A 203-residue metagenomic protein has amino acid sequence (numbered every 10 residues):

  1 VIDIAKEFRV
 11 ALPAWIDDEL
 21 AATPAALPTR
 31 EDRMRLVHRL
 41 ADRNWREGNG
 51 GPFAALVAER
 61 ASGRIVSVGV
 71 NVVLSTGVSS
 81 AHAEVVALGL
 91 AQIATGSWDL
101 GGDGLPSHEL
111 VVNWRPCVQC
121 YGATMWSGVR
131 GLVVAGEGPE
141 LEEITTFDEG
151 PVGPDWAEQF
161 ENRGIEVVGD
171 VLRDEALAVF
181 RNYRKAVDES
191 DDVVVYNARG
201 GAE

Functional and structural regions predicted by a protein language model:
V1-L12: Non-catalytic regulatory/accessory regions that flank a structured catalytic core
V10-P24: Short, contiguous pre-domain boundary segments
A22-G50: Short, basic/aromatic recognition patches
V37, A54, A87: Conserved hydrophobic/aromatic pocket- or pore-lining residues that grip, position, or stack substrates in active sites
F53-R60: Short beta-strand scaffold segments in enzyme catalytic cores
R60-V66: Short, glycine-anchored, charge-dense loop/turn motifs used at functional sites
S67-A178: Zn2+-dependent cytidine deaminase-like catalytic core
N162-E203: C-terminal functional segments of enzyme domains
